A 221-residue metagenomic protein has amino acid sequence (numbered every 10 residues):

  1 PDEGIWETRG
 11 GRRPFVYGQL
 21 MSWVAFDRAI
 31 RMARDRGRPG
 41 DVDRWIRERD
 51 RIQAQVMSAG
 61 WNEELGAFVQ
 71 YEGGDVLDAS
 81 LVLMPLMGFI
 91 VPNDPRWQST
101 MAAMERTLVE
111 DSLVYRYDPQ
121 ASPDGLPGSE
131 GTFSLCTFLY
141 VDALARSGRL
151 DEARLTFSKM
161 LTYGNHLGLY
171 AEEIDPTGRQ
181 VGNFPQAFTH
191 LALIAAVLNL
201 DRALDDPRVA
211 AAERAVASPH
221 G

Functional and structural regions predicted by a protein language model:
P1-R9, D50-F133, L155-P185, L191-G221: Extended glycan-interaction surfaces of carbohydrate-active proteins
P1-R9, R28-I46: Inter-helical turn/loop segments and adjacent helix faces that build the functional surface of alpha-helical bundle
D2-G4, G11-A25: Aromatic- and glycine-enriched pocket-lining scaffold segments that form the walls of small-molecule binding clefts
Q19, W23-F26, L81, C136-T137 (+2 more regions): TPR repeat positional signature
G40-R44, E48, R96, E152: Alpha-helical positions within canonical tetratricopeptide repeat
S129-L150, H190: C-terminal substrate/ligand-recognition segments
